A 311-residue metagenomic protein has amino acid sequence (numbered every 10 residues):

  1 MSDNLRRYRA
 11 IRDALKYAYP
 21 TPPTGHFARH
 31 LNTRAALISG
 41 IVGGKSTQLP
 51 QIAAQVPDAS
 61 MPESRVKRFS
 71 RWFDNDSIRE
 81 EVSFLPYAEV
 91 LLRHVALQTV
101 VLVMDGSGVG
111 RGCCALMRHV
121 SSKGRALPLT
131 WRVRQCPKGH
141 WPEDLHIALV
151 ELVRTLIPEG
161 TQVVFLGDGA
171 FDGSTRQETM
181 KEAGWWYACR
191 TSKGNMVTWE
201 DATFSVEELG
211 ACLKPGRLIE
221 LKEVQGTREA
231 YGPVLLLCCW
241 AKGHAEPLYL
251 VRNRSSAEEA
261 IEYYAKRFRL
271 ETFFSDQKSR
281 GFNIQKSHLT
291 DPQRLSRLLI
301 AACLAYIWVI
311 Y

Functional and structural regions predicted by a protein language model:
M1-S46, D58, S83-L85, V95-V100 (+2 more regions): Single, function-defining residue in the core of a domain
L49-A59: DNA-recognition alpha helix
P62-N75: Major-groove recognition helix of helix-turn-helix-like DNA-binding domains
W72-Y87, L91-R93: Short, basic alpha-helical nucleic acid-contact segments in DNA-binding proteins and DNA transaction factors
V103: Aromatic- and Gly/Pro-rich donor/ligand-binding loops that form nucleotide- or phosphate-bearing donor binding pockets
H119: Nucleic-acid-interacting cores, centered on viral/eukaryotic replication and modification enzymes
